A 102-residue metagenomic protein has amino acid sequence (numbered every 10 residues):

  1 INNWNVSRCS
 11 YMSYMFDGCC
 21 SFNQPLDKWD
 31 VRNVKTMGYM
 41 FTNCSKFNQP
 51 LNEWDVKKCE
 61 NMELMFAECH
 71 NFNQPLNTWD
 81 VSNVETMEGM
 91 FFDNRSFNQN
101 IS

Functional and structural regions predicted by a protein language model:
I1-S102: Negatively charged
